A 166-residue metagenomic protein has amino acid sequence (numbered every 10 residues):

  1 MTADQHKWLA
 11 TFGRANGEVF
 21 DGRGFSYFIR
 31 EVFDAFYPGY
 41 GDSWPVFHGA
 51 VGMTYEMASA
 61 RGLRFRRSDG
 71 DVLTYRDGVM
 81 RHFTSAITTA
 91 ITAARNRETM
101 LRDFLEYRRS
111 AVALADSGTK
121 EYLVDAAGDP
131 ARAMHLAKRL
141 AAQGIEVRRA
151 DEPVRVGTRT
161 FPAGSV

Functional and structural regions predicted by a protein language model:
M1-Y27, E31-Y37, G41-V166: Intrinsic-disorder/low-complexity accessory segments
